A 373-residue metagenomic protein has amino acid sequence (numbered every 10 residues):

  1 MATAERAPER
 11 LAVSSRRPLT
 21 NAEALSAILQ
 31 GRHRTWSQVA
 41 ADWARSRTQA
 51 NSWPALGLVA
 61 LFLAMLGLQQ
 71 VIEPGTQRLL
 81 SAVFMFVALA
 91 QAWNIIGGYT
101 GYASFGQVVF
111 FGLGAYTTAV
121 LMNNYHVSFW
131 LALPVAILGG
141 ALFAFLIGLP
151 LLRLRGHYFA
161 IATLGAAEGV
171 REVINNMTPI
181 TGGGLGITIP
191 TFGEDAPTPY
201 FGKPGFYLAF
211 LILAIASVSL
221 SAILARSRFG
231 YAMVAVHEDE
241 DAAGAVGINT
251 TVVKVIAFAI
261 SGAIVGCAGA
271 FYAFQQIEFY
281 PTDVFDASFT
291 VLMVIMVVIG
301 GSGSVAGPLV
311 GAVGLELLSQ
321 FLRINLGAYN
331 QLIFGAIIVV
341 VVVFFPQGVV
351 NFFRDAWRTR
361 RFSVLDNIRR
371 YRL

Functional and structural regions predicted by a protein language model:
A2-L373: Transmembrane alpha-helices and adjacent helix-loop boundaries
